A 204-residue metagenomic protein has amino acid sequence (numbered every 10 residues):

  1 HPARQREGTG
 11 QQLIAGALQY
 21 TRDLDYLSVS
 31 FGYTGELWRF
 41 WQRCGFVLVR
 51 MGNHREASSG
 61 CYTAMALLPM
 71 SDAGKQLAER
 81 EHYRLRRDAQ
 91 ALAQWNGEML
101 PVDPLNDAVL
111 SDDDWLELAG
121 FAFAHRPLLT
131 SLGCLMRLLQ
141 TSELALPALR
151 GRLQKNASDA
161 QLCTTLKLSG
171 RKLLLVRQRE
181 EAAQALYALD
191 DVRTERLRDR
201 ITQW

Functional and structural regions predicted by a protein language model:
P2, Q19-W204: Terminal substrate-recognition subdomain of acyl/acetyltransferases
Q5-Y20: Conserved acetyl-CoA-binding loop-helix of GNAT-fold acetyltransferases
